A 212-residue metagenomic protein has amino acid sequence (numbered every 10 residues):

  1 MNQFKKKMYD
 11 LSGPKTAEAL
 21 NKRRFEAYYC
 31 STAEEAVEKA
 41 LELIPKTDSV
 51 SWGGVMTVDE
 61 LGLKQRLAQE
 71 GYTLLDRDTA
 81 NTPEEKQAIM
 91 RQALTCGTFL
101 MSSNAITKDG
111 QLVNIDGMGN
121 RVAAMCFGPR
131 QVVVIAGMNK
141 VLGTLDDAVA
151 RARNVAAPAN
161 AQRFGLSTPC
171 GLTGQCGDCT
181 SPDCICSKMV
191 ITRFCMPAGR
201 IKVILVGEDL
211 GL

Functional and structural regions predicted by a protein language model:
M1-N2, N21-R24, G71-L74, E85-Q87 (+2 more regions): N-terminal start-of-chain detector that recognizes signal peptides and the immediate post-cleavage beginning
M1-Y9: Glycine- and acidic-residue-enriched helix-capping/strand-helix junction motifs
Q3, F25-A27, M138: Short, flexible active-site loop motifs that bind/organize anionic cofactors or intermediates
Y9-M90, T95-L100: N-terminal active-site beta-alpha-beta segment that forms phosphate/nucleotide-binding and substrate-recognition loops
L94-L212: Conserved phosphate- and dinucleotide-binding cores of soluble alpha/beta proteins, encompassing both enzyme active
